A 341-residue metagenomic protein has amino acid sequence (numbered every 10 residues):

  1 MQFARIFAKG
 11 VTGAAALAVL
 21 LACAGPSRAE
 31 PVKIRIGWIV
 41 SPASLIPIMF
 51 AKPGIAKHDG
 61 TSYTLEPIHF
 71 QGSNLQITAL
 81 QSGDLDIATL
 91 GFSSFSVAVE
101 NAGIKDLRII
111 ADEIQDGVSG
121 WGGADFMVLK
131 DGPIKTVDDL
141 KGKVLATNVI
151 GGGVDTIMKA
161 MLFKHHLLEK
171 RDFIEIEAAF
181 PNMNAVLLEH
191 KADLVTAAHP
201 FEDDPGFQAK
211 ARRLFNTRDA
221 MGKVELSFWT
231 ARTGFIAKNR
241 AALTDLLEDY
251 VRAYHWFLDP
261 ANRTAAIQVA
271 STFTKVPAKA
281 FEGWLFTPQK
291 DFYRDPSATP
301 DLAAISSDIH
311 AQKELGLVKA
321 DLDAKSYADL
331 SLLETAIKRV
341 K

Functional and structural regions predicted by a protein language model:
M1-A8: N-terminal secretory signal peptides that target proteins for export/translocation
V11-A22: Bacterial N-terminal signal peptides
G25-A29: Sec/Tat signal peptide C-region and signal peptidase I cleavage site
E30-L168, I174-E177, D193-H199, K223: Short, glycine-/small- and polar/acidic-enriched structural segments that line small-molecule recognition paths
P42-A43, Q76, G91-S94, T136 (+10 more regions): Stable alpha-helical elements in mature extracytoplasmic
S93, P181-F273: Pocket-lining segment of extracytoplasmic ligand-binding domains
I236-K319: Secondary-structure end/capping motifs
S306-K341: Conserved C-terminal helix/tail region of periplasmic/extracytoplasmic solute-binding proteins
